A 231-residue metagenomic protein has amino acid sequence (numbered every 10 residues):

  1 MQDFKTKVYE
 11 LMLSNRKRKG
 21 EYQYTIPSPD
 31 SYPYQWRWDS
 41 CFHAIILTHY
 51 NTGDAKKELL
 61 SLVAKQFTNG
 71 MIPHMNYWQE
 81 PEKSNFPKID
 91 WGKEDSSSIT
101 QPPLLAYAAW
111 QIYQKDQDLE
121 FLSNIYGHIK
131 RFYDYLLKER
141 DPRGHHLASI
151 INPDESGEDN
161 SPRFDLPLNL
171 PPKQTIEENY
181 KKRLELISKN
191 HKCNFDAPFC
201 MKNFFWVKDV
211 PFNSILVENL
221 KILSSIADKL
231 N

Functional and structural regions predicted by a protein language model:
M1-Q35, K56-K57, S61, K181-C193 (+2 more regions): Low-complexity, Ser/Thr/Pro/Gly-enriched N-terminal "stalk/linker" regions
D3-K19, P73, K130-E158, S214-N231: Catalytic cores of carbohydrate-active enzymes
Y22-C41, T48-H49, S84-P102, P198-I215: Solvent-exposed loop and edge beta-strand segments that line ligand/cofactor-binding and catalytic clefts
S31, Q117-N124, F204, P211 (+1 more regions): A structural signal for alpha-helical segments
C41-G53, L104-L119, S214-N231: Well-ordered alpha-helical scaffold segments within catalytic/enzyme domains
N51-Y126, K130-D154: Helix-terminus loop motifs that line ligand-binding clefts
T52-E58, V63-F67, F195-N231: Well-ordered, non-transmembrane segments within structured domains
D134-P211: Extended ligand-binding clefts on enzyme/binding-domain cores
